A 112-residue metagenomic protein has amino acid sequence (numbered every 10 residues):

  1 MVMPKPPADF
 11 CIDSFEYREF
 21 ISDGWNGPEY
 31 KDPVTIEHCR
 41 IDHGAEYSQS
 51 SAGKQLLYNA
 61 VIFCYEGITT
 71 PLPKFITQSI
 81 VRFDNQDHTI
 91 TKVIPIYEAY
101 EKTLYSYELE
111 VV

Functional and structural regions predicted by a protein language model:
M1-Y30: Active-site-proximal polar cores
G27-V112: Short, conserved turn/kink motifs that form compact alpha/beta structural patches or helix kinks used as
